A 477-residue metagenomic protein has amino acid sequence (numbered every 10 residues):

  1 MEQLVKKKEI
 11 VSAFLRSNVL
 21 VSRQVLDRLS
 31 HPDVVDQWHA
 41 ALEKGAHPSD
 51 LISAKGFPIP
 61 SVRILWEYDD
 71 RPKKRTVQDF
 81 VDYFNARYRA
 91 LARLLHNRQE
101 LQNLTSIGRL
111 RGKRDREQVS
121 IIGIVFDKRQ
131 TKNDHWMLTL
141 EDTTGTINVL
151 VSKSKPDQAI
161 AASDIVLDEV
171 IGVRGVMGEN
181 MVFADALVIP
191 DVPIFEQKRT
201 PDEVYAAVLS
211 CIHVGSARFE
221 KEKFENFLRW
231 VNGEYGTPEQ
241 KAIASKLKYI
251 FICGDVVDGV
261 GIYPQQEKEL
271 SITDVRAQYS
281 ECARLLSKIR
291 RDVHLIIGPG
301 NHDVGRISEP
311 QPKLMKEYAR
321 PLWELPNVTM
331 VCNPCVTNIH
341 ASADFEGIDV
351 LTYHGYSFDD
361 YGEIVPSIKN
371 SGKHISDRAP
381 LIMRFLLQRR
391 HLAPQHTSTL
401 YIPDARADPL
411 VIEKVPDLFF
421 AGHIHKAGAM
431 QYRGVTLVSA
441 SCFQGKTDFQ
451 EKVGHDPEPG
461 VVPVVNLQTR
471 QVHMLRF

Functional and structural regions predicted by a protein language model:
M1-F477: Extended recognition/assembly regions associated with phosphoester-bond processing machinery
